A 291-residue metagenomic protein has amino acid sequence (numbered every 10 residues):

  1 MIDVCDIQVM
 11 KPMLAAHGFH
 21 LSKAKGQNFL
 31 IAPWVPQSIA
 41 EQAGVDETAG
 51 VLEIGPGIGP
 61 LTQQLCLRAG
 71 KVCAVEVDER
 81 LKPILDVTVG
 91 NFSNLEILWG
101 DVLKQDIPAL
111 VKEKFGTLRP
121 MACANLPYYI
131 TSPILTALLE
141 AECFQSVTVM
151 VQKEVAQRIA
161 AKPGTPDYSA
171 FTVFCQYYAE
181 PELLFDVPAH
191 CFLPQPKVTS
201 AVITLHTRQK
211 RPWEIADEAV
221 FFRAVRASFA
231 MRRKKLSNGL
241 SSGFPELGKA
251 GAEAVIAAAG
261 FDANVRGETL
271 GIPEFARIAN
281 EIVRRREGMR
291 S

Functional and structural regions predicted by a protein language model:
M1-A227, A257, E268, R277 (+1 more regions): Catalytic cores of RNA-modifying enzymes
P245-L247: Short, surface-exposed ligand-recognition loops at beta-strand->loop->(often short) alpha-helix junctions that present
K249-A252: Short amphipathic alpha-helix in the helical subdomain of ABC transporter nucleotide-binding domains
A254-A263: Short helix/strand-capping connector loops at secondary-structure junctions
